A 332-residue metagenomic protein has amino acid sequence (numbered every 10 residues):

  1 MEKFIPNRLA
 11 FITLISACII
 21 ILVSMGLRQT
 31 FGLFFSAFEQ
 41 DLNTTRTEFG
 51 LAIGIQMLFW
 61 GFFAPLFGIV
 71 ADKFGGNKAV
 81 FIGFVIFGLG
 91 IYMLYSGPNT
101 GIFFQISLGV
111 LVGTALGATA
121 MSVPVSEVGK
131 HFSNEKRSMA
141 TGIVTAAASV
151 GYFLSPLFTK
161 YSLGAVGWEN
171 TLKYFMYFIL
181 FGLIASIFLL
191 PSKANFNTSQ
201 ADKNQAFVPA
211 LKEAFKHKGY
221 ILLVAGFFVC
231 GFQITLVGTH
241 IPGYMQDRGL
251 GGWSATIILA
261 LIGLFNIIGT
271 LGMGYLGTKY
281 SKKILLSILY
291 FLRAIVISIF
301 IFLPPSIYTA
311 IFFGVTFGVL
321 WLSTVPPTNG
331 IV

Functional and structural regions predicted by a protein language model:
F31-F35, H217-M273, V325: Extracytoplasmic gate region of multi-pass secondary transporters
F38, A118-F132, S323-V332: Intracellular juxtamembrane helix-capping segments at the cytosolic ends of symmetry-related transmembrane helices
F63-G75, T270-S281: Helix-to-loop junctions at the C-terminal end of transmembrane segments in multipass secondary transporters
V85-N99, L292-P305: C-terminal ends and interior cores of transmembrane alpha-helices in multi-pass membrane transporters/permeases
I102-T119, F228, T309-S323: Hydrophobic core of transmembrane alpha-helices in multi-pass small-molecule transporters, especially MFS/SLC-type
I143-A194: Helix-loop-helix hairpin linking two adjacent transmembrane segments in secondary transporters
P191-P209: Flexible cytoplasmic inter-helical loops of multi-pass small-molecule transporters
I262, K279-T328: C-terminal transmembrane helical hairpin of 12-TM major facilitator-type secondary transporters
